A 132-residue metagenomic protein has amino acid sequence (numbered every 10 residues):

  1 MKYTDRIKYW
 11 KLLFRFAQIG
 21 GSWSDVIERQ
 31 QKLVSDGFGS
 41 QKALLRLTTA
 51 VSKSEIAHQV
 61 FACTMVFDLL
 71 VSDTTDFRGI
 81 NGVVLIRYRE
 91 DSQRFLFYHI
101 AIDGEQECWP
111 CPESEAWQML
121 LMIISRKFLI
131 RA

Functional and structural regions predicted by a protein language model:
M1-G21, I102-A132: Mixed-charge, Lys/Arg-enriched low-complexity segments
K2-F77: Negatively charged, low-complexity tracts enriched in Asp/Glu with abundant Ser/Thr
D5, A57, D91-R94, I124: A general marker of short, structured functional hotspots
L70-V71, I86, I130: Compositionally biased amphipathic helical and low-complexity segments enriched in hydrophobic
D76-E115, M119: Intrinsically disordered, low-complexity regulatory segments enriched in Ser/Thr/Pro and charged residues
